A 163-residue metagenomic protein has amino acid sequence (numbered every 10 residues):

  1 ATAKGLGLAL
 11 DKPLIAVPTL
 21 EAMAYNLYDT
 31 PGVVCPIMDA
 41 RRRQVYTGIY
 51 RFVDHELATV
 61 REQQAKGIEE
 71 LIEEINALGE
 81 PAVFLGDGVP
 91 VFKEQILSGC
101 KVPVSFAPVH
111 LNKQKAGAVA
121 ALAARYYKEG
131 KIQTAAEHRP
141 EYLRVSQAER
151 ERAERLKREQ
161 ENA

Functional and structural regions predicted by a protein language model:
A1-K12: DPxDG-like acidic metal-binding loop motif
A3, F84-G86, K128: Short glycine/serine/threonine-biased micro-segments
A3, L20, A116-A120: A general structural signal for well-ordered alpha-helical segments in protein cores
L8, D29, V45, A121 (+1 more regions): Charged, amphipathic alpha-helical interaction segments
D11, E94-I96, K128, H138: Ubiquitous "structural anchor" signal
P13-K113, Q147: Surface "functional belts" at beta-alpha junctions
S105-A163: Acyltransferase
